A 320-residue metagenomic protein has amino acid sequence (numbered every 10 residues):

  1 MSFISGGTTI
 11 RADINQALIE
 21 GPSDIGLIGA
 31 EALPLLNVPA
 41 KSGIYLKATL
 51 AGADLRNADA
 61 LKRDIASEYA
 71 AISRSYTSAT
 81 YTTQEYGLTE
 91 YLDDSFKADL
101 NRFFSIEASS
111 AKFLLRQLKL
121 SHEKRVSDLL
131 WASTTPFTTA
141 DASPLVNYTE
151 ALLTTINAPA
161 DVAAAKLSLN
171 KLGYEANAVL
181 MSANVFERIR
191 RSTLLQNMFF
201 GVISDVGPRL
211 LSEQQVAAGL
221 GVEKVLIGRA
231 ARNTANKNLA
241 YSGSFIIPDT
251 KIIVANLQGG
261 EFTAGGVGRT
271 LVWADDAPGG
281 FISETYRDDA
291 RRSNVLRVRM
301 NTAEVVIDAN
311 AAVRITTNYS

Functional and structural regions predicted by a protein language model:
M1-P39, G279-S320: Protruding loop/beta-arch "assembly-hinge" segments enriched in small, turn-prone residues
S2-G29, L36-K47, G52, F137-A164 (+1 more regions): Intrinsically disordered, low-complexity linear regions
S23-T89: Assembly/oligomerization interface modules of large self-assembling protein complexes
G43, A132, R287-D288: Short, conserved beta-strand/beta-arch hydrophobic-aromatic motifs that form part of recognition grooves or interface
A48-L50, N184, N256-Q258, R299-N301: Structured loops at beta-to-helix junctions and adjacent beta-edge loops in soluble globular domains
T82-Q84, G173, G219, A290: A short, structural micro-pattern
D94-E175, A183-G201, Y319-S320: Alpha-helical scaffold segments that mediate packing/assembly in large oligomeric complexes
Y174-T270: Extended oligomerization regions of viral-like shell subunits
